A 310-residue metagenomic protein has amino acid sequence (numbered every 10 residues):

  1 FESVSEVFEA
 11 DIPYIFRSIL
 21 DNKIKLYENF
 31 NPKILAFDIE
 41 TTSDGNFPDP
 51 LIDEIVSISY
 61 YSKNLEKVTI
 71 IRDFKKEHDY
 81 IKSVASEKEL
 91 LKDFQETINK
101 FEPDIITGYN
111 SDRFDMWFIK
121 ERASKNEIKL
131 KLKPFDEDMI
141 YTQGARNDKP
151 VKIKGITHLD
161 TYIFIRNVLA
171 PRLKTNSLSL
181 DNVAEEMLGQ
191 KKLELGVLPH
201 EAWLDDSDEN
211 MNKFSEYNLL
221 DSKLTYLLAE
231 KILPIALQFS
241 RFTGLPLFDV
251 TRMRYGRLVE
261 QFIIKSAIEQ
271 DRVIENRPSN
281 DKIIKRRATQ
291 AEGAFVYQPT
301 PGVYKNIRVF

Functional and structural regions predicted by a protein language model:
D11-L20, L26-S43, M139-A145, E269-A288: Extended, Lys/Arg-enriched charged tracts that mediate electrostatic binding to polyanionic substrates
P13-I105, K120, V296-P301: Conserved RNase H-like, two-metal-ion catalytic cores of nucleic-acid enzymes
N29-N31, E54, K100-I106, K152-K154 (+4 more regions): Short, well-ordered loop/turn elements at secondary-structure boundaries
S43-G45, R113-M116, R166, I235-A236 (+1 more regions): Flexible loop/turn segments at secondary-structure boundaries
K67-I70, K76-A85, E102, M116 (+1 more regions): Active-site-proximal helix-loop-helix substrate-binding element of RNase H-like nuclease domains
P103-S111, R241: Short glycine-rich phosphate-binding loop at a beta-alpha junction
E201-F310: Common nucleic-acid-contacting/processivity interface regions adjacent to the catalytic cores of nucleic-acid enzymes
